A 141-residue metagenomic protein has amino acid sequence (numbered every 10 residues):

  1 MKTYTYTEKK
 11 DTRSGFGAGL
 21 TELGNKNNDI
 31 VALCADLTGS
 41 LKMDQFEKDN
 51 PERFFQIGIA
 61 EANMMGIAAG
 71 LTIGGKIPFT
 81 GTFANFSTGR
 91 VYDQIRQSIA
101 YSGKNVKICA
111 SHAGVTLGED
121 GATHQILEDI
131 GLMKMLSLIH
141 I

Functional and structural regions predicted by a protein language model:
M1-Q45: Conserved acidic/glycine
M1-Y4, K48-N50, A110-S111: Gly-rich Lys/Arg/Thr-decorated short loops/hinges at beta-loop-alpha junctions or inter-strand turns that position
K9, A35, I57, A84 (+1 more regions): Glycine- and other small-residue-rich loops at beta-strand/loop junctions that grip anionic moieties
S40-K42, I126-G131: Short, glycine/polar-rich helix-capping loops at beta-to-alpha or helix-loop-helix junctions that flank or form
K42-K107: Thiamine diphosphate
Y101, Q125-I126: Flexible glycine/proline-rich, aromatic-decorated loop/lid segments
A110-V115, L132-S137: Acidic/polar active-site rim loop that often engages polyanionic ligands
I139-I141: Conserved small/polar residues in nucleotide/adenosyl-binding loops
